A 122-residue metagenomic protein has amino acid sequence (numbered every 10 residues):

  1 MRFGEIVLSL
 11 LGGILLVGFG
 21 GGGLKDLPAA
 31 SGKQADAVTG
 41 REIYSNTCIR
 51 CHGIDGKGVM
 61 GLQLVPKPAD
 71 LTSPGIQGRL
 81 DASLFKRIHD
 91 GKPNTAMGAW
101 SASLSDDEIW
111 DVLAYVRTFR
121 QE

Functional and structural regions predicted by a protein language model:
M1-L10: Bacterial N-terminal signal peptides that target proteins for export
S9-G18: Bacterial N-terminal signal peptides
G12, G22, N46, D90 (+1 more regions): Residues within well-ordered alpha-helical secondary structure of globular protein domains
G20-I43, M60: Electrostatic cytochrome c docking/interface patches
Q34-K57, S83-H89: Sequence/structural segment immediately N-terminal to covalent heme-attachment motifs in c-type and related
I43, F119-E122: Short sequence/structural segments immediately N-terminal
I49, G53-P68, T72: N-terminal, post-signal-peptide region of Sec/Tat-exported proteins
V65-F119: Extracytoplasmic electron-transfer domains, predominantly the class I c-type cytochrome c fold
